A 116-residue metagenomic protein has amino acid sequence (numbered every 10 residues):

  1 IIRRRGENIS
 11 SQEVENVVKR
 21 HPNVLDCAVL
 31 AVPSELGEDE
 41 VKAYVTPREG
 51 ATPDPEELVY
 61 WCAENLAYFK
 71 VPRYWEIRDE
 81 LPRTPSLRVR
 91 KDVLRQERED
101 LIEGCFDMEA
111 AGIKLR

Functional and structural regions predicted by a protein language model:
I1-K70, D79-E80, L87-V89, V93: AMP-binding/adenylate-forming catalytic core of the ANL superfamily
V41-K42, P85-V89, R98-C105: Short amphipathic alpha-helical patches
Q96-R116: Acidic/polar alpha-helix N-cap and adjacent early helical turns within long charge-rich amphipathic helices/linkers
